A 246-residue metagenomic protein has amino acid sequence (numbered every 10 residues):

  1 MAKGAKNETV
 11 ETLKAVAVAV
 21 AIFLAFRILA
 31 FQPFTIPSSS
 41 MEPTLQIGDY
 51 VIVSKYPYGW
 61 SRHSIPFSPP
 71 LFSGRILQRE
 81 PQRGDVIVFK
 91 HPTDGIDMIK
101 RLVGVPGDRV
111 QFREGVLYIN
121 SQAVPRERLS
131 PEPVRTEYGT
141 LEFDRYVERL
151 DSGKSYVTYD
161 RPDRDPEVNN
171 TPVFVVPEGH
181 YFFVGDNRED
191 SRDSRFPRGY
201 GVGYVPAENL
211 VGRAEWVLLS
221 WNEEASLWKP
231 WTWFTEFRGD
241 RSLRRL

Functional and structural regions predicted by a protein language model:
A2-V10, L29-T35, S40-L246: Soluble "head" domains of membrane/secretory-pathway proteins
K14-L29: Hydrophobic membrane-insertion alpha-helices, especially the h-region of bacterial N-terminal signal peptides
